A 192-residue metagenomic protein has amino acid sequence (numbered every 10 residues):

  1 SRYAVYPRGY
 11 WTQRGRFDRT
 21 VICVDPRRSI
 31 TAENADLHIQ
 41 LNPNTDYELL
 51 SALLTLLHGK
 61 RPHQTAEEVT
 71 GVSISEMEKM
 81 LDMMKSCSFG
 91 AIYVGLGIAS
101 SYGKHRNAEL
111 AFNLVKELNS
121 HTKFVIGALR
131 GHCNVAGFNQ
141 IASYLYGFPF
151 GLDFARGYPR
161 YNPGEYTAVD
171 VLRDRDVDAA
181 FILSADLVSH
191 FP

Functional and structural regions predicted by a protein language model:
S1-G71, A180-P192: Glycine-rich, acidic loop regions that bind phosphate or pyrophosphate groups
S1-R8, T12, R19, F112-P192: Extended redox/cofactor-interaction regions of prokaryotic respiratory oxidoreductases
V24-P26, G95, G131: Cofactor-binding loop segments of dinucleotide-utilizing enzymes, especially the Rossmann-like FAD- and NAD(P)+-binding
L54-R61, S88, V115-T122: Structural signal for hydrophobic packing residues in well-ordered secondary-structure cores of soluble enzyme domains
L57-C87, R106-N107: Short N-terminal or domain-adjacent regulatory/targeting segments
E76-A91, L118, V169-D176: Glycine-rich phosphate/diphosphate-binding loops that line cofactor/substrate pockets in enzymes
G90-S101, L114: Short glycine-rich or small-residue beta-strand-to-loop segments that form or flank ligand, phosphate, metal/Fe-S
S101-E109: Glycine- and acidic-residue-enriched helix-capping/strand-helix junction motifs
